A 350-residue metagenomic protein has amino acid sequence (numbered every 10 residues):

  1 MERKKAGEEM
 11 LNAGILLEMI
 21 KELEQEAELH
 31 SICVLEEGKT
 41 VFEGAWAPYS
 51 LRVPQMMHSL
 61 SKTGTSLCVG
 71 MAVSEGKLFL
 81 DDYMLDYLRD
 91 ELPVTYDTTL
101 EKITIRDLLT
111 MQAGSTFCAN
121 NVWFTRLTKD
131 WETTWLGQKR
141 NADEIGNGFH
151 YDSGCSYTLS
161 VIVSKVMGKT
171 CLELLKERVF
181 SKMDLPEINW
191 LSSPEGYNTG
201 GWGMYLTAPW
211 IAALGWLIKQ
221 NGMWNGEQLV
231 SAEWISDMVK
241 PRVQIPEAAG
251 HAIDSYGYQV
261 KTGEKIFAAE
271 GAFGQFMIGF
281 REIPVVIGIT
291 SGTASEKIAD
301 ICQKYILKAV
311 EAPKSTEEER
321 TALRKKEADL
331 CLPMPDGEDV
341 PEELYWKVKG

Functional and structural regions predicted by a protein language model:
R3-K4, E9, G14-K21, P54 (+1 more regions): Active-site-proximal loop and beta-strand segments within enzyme catalytic domains
E18-S50, I278, P284-G288: A short, well-structured edge-of-sheet supersecondary motif
G38, M56-D81, L108, L159-V163 (+1 more regions): Active-site SXXK
L51-R52, C118-M204: Catalytic-site signature segments of enzymes, centered on catalytic residues
E75-A113, V166-W202, L206: Active-site helix/loop module of the DD-peptidase/beta-lactamase fold, centered on the serine-lysine SxxK catalytic
C155-I162, G200-M223, Q275-G292: Active-site-proximal alpha-helical segments within enzyme catalytic domains
I235-V286: Active-site Gly/Thr loop motif
K297-G350: Short, gly/Ser/Thr-rich active-site loops of penicillin-recognizing serine hydrolases
